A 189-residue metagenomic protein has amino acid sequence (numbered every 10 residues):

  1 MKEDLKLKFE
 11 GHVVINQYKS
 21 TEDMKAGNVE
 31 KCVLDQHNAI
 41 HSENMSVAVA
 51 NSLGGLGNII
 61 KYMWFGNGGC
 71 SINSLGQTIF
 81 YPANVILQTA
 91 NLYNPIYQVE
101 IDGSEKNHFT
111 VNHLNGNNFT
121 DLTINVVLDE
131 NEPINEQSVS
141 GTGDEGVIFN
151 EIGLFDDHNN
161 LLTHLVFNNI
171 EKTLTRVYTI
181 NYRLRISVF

Functional and structural regions predicted by a protein language model:
M1-F149, D157-F189: Small cysteine-rich, disulfide-bonded extracellular modules of the LU/uPAR three-finger superfamily and closely related
